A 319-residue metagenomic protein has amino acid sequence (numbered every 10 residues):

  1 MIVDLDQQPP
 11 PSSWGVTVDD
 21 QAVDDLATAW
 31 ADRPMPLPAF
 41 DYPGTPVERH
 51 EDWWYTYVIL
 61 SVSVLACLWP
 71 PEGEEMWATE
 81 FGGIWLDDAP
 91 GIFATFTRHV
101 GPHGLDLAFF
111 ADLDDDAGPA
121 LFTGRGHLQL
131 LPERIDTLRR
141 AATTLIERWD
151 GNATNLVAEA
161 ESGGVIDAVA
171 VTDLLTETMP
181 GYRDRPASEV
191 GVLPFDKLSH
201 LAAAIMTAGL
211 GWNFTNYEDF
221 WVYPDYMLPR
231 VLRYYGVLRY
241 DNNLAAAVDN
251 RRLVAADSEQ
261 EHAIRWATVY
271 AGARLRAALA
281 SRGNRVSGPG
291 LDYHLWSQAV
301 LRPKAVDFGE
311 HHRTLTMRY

Functional and structural regions predicted by a protein language model:
M1-D196, R239-A246, A299-Y319: Phosphate/adenylate-binding glycine loop and adjacent helical scaffold
L5, A204-Y319: Accessory, usually C-terminal, subdomains that scaffold auxiliary metal cofactors
S199-A203: Amphipathic alpha-helical elements of HEAT/ARM-like alpha-solenoid repeat scaffolds that form extended
